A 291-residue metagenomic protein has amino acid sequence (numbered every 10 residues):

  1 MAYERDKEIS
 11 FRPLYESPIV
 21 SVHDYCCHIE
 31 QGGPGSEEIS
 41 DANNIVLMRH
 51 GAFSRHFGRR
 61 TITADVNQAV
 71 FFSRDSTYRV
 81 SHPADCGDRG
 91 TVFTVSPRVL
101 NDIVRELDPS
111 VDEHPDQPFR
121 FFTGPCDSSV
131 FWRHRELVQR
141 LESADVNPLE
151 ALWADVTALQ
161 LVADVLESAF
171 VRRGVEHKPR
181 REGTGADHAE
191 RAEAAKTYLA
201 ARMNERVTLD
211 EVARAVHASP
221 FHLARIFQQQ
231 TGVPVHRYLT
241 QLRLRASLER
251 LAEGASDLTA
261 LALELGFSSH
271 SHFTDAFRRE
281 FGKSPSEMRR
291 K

Functional and structural regions predicted by a protein language model:
Y3-P115, S143-E150: N-terminal regulatory/effector-sensing and dimerization cores that precede helix-turn-helix DNA-binding domains
N67, H222-F227, H272-F273, F277: Short hydrophobic/aromatic patch on the recognition helix
I103, L161-A169, F227, L251: Hydrophobic recognition helices of helix-based DNA-binding modules
D108-E176: Amphipathic alpha-helical segments enriched in hydrophobic/aromatic residues interleaved with Lys/Arg
E150-A158, K178, G185, E205 (+1 more regions): Hydrophobic alpha-helical connector segments
G174-G183, Q229-T231: Short, Lys/Arg-enriched N-terminal segment that forms or immediately precedes the first helix of a structured domain
E193, T197-A213, A218, Q228-T274 (+2 more regions): Terminal helix-turn-helix DNA-binding modules in bacterial transcription factors
